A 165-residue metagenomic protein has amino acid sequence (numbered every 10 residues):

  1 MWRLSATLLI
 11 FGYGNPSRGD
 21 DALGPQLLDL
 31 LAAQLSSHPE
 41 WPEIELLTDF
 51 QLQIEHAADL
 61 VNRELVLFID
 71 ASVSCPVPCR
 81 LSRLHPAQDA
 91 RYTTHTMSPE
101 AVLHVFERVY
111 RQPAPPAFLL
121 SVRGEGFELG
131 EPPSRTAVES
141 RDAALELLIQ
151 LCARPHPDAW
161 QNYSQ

Functional and structural regions predicted by a protein language model:
M1-G124, E131-A143, Q150-Q165: N-terminal catalytic or cofactor-binding beta/alpha core of small enzyme domains
